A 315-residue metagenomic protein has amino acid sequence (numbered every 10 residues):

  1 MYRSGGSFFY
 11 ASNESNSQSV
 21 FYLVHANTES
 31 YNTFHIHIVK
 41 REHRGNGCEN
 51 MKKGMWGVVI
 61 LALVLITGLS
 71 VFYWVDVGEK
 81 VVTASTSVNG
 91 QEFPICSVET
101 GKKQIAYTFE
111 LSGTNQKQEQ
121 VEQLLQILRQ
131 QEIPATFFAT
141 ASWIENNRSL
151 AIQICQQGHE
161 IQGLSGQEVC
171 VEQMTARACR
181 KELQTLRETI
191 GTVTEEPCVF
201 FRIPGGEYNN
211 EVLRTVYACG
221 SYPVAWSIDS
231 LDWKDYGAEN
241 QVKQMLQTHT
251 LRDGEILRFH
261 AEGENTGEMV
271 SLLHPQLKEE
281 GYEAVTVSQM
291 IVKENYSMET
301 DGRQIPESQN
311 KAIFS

Functional and structural regions predicted by a protein language model:
A11-E14, A26-T28, T33-I38: Short hydrophobic alpha-helical segments enriched in small aliphatic residues
G45-V64: N-terminal Sec-pathway targeting helices
V64-W74: Hydrophobic alpha-helical membrane-insertion segments, chiefly the h-region of N-terminal signal peptides
G78-M174, A178-T192, E196-P197, V292: Active-site beta->alpha N-cap acidic-glycine motif
V88-G101, Q126-A135, E145, N265-S315: C-terminal domain-boundary segment and adjacent tail
A106-T108, A135-A139, E160-G163, V199-R202 (+3 more regions): Structural recognition of the beta-strand scaffold that forms the well-ordered cores of secreted hydrolase catalytic
N115-Q120, V169-T194, E207-D253, N265-L272: Alpha-helical scaffold elements lining the catalytic groove of polysaccharide deacetylases
